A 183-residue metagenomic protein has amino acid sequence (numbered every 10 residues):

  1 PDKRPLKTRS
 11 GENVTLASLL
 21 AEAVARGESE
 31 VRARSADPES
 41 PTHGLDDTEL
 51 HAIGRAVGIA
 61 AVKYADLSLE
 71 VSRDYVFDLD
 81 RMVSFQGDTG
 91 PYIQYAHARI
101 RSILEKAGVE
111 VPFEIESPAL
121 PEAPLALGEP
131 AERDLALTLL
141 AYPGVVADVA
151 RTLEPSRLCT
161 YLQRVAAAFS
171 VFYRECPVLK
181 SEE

Functional and structural regions predicted by a protein language model:
P1-E183: Non-catalytic interaction-recognition regions
